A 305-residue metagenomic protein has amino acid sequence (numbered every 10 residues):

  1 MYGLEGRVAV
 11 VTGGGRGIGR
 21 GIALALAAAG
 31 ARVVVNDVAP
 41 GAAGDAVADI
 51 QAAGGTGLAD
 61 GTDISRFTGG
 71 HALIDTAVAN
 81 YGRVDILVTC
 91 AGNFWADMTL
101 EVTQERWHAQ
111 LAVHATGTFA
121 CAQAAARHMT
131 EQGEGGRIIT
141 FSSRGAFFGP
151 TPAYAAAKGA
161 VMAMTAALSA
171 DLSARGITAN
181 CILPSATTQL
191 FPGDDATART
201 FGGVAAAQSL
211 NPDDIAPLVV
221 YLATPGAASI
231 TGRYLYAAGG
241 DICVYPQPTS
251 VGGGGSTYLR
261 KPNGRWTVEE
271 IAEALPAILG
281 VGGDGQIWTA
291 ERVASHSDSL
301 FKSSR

Functional and structural regions predicted by a protein language model:
Y2-V34: Canonical Rossmann dinucleotide-binding motif of NAD(H)/NADP(H)-dependent dehydrogenases/reductases, specifically
G21, A28-A29, A163, A167-I177 (+1 more regions): Active-site-adjacent segment of SDR/Rossmann-fold oxidoreductases
A29-D45: Conserved glycine-rich Rossmann-like NAD(P)H-binding loop of the short-chain dehydrogenase/reductase
P40-G41, G61-A72, Q104: The beta1-alpha1 cofactor-binding region of Rossmann-like NAD(H)/NADP(H)-dependent oxidoreductases
M98-T99, T103-H108: Substrate-binding pocket helix/loop in short-chain dehydrogenase/reductase
A122, A157: Active-site helix of classical SDR
G202-S304: C-terminal helical subdomain
